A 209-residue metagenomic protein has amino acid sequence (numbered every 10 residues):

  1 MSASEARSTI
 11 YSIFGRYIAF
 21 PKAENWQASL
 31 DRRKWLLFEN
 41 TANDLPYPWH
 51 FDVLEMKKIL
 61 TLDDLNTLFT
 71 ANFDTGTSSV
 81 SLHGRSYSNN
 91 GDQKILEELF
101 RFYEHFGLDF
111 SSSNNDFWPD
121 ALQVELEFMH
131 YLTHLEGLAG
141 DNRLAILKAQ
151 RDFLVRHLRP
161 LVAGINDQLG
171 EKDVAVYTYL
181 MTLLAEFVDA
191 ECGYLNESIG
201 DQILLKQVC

Functional and structural regions predicted by a protein language model:
M1-C209: Surface/interface-facing alpha-helical segments and adjacent flexible terminal/loop regions used for partner/assembly
